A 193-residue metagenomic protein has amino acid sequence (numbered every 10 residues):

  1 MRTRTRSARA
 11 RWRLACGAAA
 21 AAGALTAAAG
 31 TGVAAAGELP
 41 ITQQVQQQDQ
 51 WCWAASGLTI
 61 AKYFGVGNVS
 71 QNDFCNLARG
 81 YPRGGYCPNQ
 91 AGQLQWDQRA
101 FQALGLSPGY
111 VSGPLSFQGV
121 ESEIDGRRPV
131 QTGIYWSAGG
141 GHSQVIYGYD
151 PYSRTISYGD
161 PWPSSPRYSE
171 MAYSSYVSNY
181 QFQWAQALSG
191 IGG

Functional and structural regions predicted by a protein language model:
M1-A36: Secretory targeting and sorting signals
R13, C52-A54, P163, A185: Short linear interaction motif-like sites in intrinsically disordered regions of transcription factors
L25-A27, Q43, V111: Short N-terminal micro-motifs specific to bacterial/archaeal maturation and metal-cluster initiation sites
A27, D49-Q50, Q90, L94: Hydrophobic alpha-helical segments and helix-packing faces
G30-G32, Q48, H142: Generic detector of short, well-ordered, non-transmembrane alpha-helical segments enriched in hydrophobic residues
G37-P82: Active-site nucleophile-adjacent alpha helix/oxyanion-hole segment immediately C-terminal to the catalytic cysteine
C75-G193: Conserved active-site-adjacent core of cysteine acyl-enzyme catalytic domains
